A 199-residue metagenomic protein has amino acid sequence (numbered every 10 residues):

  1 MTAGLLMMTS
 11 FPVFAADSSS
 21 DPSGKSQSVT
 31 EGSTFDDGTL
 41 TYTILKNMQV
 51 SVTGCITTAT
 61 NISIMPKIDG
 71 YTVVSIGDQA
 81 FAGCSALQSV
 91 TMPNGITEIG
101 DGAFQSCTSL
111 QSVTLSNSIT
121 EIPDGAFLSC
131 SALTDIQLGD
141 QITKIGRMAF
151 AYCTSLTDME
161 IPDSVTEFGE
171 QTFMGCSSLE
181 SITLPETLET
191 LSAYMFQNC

Functional and structural regions predicted by a protein language model:
M1-L5: Sec-dependent N-terminal signal peptides
M7-V29: Sec-dependent signal peptide cleavage junction
F11, T39-V50, T57-S75, S85-E98 (+5 more regions): Structural signature of tandem-repeat unit edges
A16-S23, P185, L191-C199: Leucine-rich solenoid repeat scaffolds
P22-L45: The feature captures the LRR N-terminal capping module
P22-Q27, T120-I122, F168: Low-complexity, intrinsically disordered segments with a bias for serine/threonine
S33, C55-T57: Short domain-boundary/entry signatures in modular proteins, especially in secreted/extracellular architectures
D78-A80, G100-A103, P123-L128, G146-A151 (+2 more regions): Consensus positions within tandem repeat domains that build extended binding/scaffold surfaces
